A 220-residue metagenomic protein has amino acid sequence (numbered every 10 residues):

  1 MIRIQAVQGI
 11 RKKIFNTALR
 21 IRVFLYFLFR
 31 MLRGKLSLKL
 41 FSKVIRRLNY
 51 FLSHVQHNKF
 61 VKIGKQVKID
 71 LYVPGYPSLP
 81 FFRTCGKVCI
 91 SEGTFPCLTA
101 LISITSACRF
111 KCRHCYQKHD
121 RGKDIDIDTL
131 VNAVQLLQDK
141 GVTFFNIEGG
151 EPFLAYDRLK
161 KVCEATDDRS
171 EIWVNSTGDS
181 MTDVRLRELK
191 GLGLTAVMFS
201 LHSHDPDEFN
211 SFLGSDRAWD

Functional and structural regions predicted by a protein language model:
M1-K35: Intrinsically disordered, low-structural-confidence terminal and linker regions
R33-R47, A155, D205: Short, solvent-exposed helix-helix connector turns and helix-capping sites enriched in acidic/polar residues
K39-L101: N-terminal [4Fe-4S]-dependent radical SAM core
L40-L48, F110-Q117, I172-W173: Short N-terminal helix-initiation segments at or just after the protein's N-terminus
E92-D128: Canonical Radical SAM [4Fe-4S] cluster-binding loop centered on the CxxxCxxC motif and its immediate flanking residues
H119-R121, F153, S180: Short histidine/acidic/glycine/proline-rich micro-motifs that form metal- and phosphate-coordinating active-site loops
L130-I147, A155-D220: Radical SAM/AdoMet-radical enzyme domain recognition
